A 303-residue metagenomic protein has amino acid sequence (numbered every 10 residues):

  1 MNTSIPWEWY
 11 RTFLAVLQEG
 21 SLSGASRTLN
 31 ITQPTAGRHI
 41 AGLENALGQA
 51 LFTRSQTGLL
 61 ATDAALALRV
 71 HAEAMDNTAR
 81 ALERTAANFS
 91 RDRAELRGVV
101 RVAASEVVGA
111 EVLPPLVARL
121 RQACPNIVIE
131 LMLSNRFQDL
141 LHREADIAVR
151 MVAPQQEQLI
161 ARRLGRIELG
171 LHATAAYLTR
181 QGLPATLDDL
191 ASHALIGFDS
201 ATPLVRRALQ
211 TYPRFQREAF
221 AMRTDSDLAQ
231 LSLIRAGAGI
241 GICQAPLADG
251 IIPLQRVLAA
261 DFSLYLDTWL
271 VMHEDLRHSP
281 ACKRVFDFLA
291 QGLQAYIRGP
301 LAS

Functional and structural regions predicted by a protein language model:
A15-N30: Short helix-boundary/capping micro-motifs
R27-T28, N45, L66: Alpha-helical residues within the helix-turn-helix
T32, H39-G42, L116: Residues within the DNA-recognition helix of helix-turn-helix
L43-E44, L254: Conserved amphipathic alpha-helical core elements
E44-D63: A short LG(V/I)-centered, amphipathic sequence patch enriched for acidic residue(s) preceding the LG motif
Q56-L59, L66, N77-R101: Short helix-loop hinge/linker segments at domain boundaries
R97-E157: Central regulatory/effector-binding core of bacterial HTH transcription factors
H142, P154-T268, A295-S303: C-terminal regulatory
